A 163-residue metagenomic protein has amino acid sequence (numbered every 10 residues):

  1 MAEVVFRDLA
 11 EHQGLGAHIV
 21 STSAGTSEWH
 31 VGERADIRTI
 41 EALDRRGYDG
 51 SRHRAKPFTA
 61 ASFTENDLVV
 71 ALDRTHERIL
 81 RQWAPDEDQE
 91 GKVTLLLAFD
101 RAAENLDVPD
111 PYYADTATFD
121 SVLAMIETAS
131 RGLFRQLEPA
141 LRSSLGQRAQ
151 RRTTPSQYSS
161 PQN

Functional and structural regions predicted by a protein language model:
M1-N163: Short polar/charged helix/loop
